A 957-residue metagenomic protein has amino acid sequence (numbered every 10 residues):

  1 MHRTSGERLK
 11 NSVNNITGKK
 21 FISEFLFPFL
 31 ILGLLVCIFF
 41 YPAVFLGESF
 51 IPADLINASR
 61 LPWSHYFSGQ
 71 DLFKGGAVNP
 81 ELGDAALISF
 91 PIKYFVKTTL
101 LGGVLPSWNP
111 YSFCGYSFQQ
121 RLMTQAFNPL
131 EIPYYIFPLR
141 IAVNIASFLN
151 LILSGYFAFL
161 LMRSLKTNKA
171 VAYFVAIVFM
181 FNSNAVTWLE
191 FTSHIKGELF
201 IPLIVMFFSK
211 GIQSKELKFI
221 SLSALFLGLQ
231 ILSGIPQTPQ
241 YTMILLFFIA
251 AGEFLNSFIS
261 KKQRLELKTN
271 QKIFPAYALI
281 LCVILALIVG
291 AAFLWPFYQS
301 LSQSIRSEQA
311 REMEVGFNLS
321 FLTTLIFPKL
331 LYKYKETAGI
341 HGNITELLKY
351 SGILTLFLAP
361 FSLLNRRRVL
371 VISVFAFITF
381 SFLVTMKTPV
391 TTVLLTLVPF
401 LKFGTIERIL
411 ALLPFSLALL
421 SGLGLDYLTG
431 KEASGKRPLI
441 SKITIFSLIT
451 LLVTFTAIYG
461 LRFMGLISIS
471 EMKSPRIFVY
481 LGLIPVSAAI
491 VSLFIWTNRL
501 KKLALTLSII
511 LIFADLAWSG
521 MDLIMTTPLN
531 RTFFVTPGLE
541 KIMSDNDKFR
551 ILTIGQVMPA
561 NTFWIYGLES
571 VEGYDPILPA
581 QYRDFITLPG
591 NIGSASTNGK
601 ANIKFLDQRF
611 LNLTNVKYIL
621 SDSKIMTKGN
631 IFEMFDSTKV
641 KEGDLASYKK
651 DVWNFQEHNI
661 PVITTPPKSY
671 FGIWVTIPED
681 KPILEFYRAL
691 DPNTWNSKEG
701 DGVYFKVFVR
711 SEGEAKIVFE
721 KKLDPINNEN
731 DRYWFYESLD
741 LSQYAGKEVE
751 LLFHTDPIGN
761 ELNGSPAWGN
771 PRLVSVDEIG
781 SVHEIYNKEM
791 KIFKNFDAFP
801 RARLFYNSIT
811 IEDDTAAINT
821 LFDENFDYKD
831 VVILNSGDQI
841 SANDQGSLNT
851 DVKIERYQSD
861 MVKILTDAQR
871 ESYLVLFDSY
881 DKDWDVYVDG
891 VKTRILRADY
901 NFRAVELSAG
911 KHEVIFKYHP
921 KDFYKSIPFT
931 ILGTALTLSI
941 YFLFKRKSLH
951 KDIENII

Functional and structural regions predicted by a protein language model:
L9, S193-I195, L199, G211-A224 (+8 more regions): Contiguous transmembrane helix-bundle modules in multi-pass membrane proteins
I16, N561, K788, F793 (+2 more regions): Active-site-proximal, structured, solvent-exposed surfaces of multi-pass membrane proteins that position macromolecular
L32, G155-L165, K169-S257, A278-F297 (+1 more regions): Membrane-embedded helix bundles of polyisoprenyl
C37-E48, L100-V104, R121, P133-I141 (+9 more regions): Membrane-interface helix-loop junctions at the exits of transmembrane helices
A43-L165, V171-F200, S320-E346, V886: Active-site lumenal/periplasmic loops and adjacent helix-entry segments of GT-C-fold, multi-pass membrane
N57-T98, V104, P275-A276, C282-S362 (+6 more regions): Periplasmic/ER-lumenal interhelical loops and adjacent helix-loop junctions in multi-pass membrane proteins
E471, S508-G629, V776-G846, Q869 (+1 more regions): Extracytoplasmic
K628-G780: Gly-Asp-aromatic-enriched flexible segments
